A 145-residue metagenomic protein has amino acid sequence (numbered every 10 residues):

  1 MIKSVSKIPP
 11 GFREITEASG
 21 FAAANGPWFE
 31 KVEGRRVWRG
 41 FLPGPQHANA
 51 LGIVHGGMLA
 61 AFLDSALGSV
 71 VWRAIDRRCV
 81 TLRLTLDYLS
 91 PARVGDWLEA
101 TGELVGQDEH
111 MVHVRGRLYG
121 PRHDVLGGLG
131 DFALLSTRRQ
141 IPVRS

Functional and structural regions predicted by a protein language model:
M1-G40, G44-Q46, R144-S145: Non-catalytic linker/capping segments at the edges of enzyme domains
M1-S6, A92-V94, E103-S145: HotDog/MaoC-like acyl-thioester-processing domains
N25, R35-V37, R78-L84, L98 (+2 more regions): A generic structural signal for short beta-strands and their flanking turns/coil linkers
P27, L86, R115-R117: Hydrophobic/aromatic beta-strand elements that line small-molecule binding cavities or substrate pockets in beta-rich
F41-P43, Y88, L134: Hydrophobic residues in beta-strands and at strand termini
L51-G68: Compact, glycine-rich, soluble single-domain proteins
G52, D76-R77, H123: Detector for glycine-centered tight turns/loop "hinges" at secondary-structure junctions
G68-L98, L104: Hydrophobic beta-strand-centered segment that forms part of the acyl-chain substrate-binding groove
